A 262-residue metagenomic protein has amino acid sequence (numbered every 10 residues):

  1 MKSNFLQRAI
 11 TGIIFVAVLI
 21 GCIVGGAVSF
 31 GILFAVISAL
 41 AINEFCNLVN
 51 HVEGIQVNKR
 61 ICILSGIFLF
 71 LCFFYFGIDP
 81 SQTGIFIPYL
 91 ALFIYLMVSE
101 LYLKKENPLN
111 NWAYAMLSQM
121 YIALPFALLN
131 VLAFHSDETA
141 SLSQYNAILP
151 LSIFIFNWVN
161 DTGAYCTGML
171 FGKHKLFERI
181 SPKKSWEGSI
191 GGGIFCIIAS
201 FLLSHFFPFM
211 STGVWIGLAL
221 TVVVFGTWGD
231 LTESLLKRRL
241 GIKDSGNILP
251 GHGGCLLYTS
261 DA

Functional and structural regions predicted by a protein language model:
M1-L220: Membrane-embedded alpha-helical bundles of polytopic integral membrane proteins
K183, N247-L256: Divalent-cation-assisted or electrostatically stabilized phosphate/pyrophosphate-binding catalytic cores
K237-I248: Interfacial helix-loop-helix junctions of multi-pass membrane proteins
Y258-A262: Conserved small/polar residues in nucleotide/adenosyl-binding loops
